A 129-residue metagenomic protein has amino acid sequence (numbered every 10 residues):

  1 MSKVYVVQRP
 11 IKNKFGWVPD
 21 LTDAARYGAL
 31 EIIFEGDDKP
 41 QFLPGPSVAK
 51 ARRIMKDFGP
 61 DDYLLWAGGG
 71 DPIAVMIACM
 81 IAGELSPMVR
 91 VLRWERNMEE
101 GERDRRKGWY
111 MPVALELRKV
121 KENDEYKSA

Functional and structural regions predicted by a protein language model:
M1-Y63, C79-A129: Long, low-complexity, Lys/Arg-enriched
I11, G70-P72: Short beta->alpha connector loops
Y63-G69: Acidic beta-strand-to-loop metal/phosphate-binding motif
P72-A78: Short, well-ordered alpha-helical microsegments
